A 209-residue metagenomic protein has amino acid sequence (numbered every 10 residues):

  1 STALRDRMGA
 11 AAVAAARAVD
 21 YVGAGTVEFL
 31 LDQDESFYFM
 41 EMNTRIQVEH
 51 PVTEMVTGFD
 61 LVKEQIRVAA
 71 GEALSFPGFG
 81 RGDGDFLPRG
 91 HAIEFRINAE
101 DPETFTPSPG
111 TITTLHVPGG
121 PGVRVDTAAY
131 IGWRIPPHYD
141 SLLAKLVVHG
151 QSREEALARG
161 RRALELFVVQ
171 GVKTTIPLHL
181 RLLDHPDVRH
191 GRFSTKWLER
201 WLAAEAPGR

Functional and structural regions predicted by a protein language model:
S1-R209: ATP-dependent carboxylate activation and anion-phosphoryl transfer catalytic cores that bind Mg-ATP to form
